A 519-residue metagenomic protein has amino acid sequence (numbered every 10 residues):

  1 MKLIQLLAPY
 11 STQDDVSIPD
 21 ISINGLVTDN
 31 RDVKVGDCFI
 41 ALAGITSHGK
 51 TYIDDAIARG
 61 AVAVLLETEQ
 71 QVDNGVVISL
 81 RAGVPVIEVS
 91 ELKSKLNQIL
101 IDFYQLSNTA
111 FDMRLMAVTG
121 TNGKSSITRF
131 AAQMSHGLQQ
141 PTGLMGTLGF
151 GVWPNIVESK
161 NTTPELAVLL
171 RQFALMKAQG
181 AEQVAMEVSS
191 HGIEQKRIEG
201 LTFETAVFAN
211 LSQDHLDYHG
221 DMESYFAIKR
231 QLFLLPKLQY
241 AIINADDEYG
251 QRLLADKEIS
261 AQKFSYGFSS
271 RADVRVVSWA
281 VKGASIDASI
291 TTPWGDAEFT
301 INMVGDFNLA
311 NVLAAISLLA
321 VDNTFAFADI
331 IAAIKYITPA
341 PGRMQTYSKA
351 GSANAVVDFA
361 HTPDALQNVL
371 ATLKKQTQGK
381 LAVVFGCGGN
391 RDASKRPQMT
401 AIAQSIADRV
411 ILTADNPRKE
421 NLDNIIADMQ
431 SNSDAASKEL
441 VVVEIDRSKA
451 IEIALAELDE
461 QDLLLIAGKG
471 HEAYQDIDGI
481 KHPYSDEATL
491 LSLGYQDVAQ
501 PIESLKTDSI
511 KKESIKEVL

Functional and structural regions predicted by a protein language model:
M1-D14, S22, V35-C38, H48-T51 (+4 more regions): ATP-dependent carboxylate-amine ligase
M1-I99, E248, A272-A280, V304 (+4 more regions): N-terminal leader/targeting and accessory segments in enzymes
K50-Y52, I57, N74-V77, Q98 (+10 more regions): Short glycine-/acidic-enriched loop or helix-start segments at secondary-structure transitions that form or flank
V62, E204, D408: Receiver (REC) domain switch/active-site residues of two-component response regulators
L66-E69, V188, N210, A245 (+2 more regions): Short secondary-structure boundary segments
Q70-D73, E204-A355, Q430-L440, L505-S509 (+1 more regions): Acidic, Mg2+-coordinating active-site environments of NTP-dependent enzymes
S94-A245, Q251-A261, S317-D322, Q376-T377 (+3 more regions): Phosphate-binding loop of NTP-binding sites
